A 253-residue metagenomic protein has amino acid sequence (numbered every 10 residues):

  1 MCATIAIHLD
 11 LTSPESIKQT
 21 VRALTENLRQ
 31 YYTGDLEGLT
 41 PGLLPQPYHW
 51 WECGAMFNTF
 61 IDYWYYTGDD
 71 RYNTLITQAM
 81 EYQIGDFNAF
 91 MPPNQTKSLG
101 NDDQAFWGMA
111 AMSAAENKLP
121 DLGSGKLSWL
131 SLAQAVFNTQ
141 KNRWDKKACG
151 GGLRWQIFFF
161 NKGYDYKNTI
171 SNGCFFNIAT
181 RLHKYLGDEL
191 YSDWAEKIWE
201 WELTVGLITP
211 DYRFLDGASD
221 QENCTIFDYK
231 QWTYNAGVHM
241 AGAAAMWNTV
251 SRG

Functional and structural regions predicted by a protein language model:
M1-N94, S124-I157, K162: Low-complexity, Ser/Thr/Pro/Gly-enriched N-terminal "stalk/linker" regions
C2-P14, G54-D70, F106-S124, C174-D188 (+1 more regions): Well-ordered alpha-helical scaffold segments within catalytic/enzyme domains
G38-P47, P92-A114, G150-I170, D211-V238 (+1 more regions): Carbohydrate-binding/catalytic loop surfaces
Q95, V205, T249-G253: Non-catalytic carbohydrate-binding regions of carbohydrate-active enzymes
L130-W201: Aromatic- and glycine-enriched pocket-lining scaffold segments that form the walls of small-molecule binding clefts
N172-F175, A179-L186, L190-N248: Active-site cradle of extracellular carbohydrate-active enzymes
